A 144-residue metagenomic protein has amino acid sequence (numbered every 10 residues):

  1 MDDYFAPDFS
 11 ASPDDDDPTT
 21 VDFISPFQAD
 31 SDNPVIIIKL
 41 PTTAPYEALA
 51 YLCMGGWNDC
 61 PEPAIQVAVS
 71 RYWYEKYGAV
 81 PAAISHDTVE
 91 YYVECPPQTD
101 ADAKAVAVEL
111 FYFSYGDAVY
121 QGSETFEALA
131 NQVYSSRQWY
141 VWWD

Functional and structural regions predicted by a protein language model:
M1-P45: Extended, low-hydrophobicity segments enriched in charged/polar residues
Q28-Y72: Surface-exposed, low-hydrophobicity interaction/linker segments
W57, W73, W139-W143: Tryptophan-centered motif/residue detector
Y72-A79: Short amphipathic beta-strand starts and helix->beta connectors
V80-S85: Short beta-strand
D87-D144: Alpha-helical oligomerization segments
